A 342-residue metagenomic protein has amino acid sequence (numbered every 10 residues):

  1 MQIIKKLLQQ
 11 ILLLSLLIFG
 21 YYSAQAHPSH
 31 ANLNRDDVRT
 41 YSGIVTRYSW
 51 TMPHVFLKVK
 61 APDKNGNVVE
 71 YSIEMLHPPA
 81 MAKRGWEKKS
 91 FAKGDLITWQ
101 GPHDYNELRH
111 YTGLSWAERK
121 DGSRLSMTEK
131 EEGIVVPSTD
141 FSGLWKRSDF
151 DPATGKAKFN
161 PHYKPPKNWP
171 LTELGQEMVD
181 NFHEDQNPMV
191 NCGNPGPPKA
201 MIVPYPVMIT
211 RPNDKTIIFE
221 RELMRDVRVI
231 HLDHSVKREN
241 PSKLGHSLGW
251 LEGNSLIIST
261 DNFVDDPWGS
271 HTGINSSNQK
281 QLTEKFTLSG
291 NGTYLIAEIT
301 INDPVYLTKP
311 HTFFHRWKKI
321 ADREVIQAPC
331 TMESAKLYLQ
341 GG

Functional and structural regions predicted by a protein language model:
Q2-I11: Bacterial N-terminal signal peptides that target proteins for export
K5-K6, Y21-S23: A composition/secondary-structure signal for short, hydrophobic, low-basic-content segments with alpha-helix propensity
Q10-Y21: Bacterial N-terminal signal peptides
H30-L57, A61-G342: PEST-like low-complexity, intrinsically disordered acidic/proline/serine-rich tracts that flank trafficking/processing
